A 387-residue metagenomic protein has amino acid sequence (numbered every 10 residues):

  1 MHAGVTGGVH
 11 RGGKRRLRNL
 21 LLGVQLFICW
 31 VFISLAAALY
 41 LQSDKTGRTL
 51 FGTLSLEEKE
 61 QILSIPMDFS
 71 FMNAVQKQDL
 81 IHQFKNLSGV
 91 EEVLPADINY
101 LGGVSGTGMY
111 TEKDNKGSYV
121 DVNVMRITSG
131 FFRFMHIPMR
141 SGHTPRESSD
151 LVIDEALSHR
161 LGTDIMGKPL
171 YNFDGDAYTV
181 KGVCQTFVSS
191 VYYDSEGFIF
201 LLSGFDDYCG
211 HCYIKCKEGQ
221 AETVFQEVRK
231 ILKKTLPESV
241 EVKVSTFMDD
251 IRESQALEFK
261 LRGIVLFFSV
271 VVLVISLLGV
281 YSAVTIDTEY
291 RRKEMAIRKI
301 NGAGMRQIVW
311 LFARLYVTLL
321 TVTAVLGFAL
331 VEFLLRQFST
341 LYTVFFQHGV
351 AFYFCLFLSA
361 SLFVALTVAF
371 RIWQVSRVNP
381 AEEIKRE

Functional and structural regions predicted by a protein language model:
M1-D68, L362, N379-E387: Alpha-helical transmembrane segments of integral membrane proteins
M1-R11, L278-V317, R377-R386: Intracellular coupling helices
G13-L20, V24, F267, T321 (+2 more regions): Conserved transmembrane alpha-helices of multi-pass membrane proteins, especially helix-helix packing segments enriched
R16-Q42, F259-K293, T321-G327, L362-L366: Hydrophobic alpha-helical transmembrane segments of multi-pass inner-membrane transport and secretion
Y40-Y119, V124, C216: Membrane-proximal extracellular/periplasmic loop immediately following the first transmembrane helix
A74-E92, E155-H159, D174-R262: "Rare, low-scoring activations can occur in soluble or secreted enzymes where short amphipathic helices or signal
Y119-F198: Hydrophobic secondary-structure segments that place a key small or acidic residue at a functional site
V272, K293-T340, A351-C355, S359: Transmembrane alpha-helical interface segments in multi-pass membrane proteins
